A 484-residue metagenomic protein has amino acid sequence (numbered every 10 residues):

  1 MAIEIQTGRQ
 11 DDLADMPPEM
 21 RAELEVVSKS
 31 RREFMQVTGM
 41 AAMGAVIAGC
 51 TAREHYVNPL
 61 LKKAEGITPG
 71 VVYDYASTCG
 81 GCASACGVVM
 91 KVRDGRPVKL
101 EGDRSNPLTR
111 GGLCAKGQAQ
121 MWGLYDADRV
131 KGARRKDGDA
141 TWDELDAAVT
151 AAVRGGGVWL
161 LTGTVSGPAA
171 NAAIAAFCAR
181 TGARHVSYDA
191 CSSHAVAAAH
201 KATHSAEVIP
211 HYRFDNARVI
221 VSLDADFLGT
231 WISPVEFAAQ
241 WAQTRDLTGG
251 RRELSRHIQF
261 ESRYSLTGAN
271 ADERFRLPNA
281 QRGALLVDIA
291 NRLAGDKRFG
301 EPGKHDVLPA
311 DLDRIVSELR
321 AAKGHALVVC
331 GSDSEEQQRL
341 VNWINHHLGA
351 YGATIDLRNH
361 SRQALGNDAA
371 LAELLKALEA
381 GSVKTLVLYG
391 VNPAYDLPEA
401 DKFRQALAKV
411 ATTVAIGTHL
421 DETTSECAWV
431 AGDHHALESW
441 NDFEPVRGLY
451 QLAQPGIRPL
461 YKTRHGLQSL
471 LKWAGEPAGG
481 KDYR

Functional and structural regions predicted by a protein language model:
M1-D306, D313: N-terminal export/assembly segments and adjacent metallocofactor-ligating motifs of anaerobic energy-metabolism
E144, G155-G156, T181-G182, V186-R484: Non-catalytic alpha/beta scaffold blocks inside enzyme catalytic domains
